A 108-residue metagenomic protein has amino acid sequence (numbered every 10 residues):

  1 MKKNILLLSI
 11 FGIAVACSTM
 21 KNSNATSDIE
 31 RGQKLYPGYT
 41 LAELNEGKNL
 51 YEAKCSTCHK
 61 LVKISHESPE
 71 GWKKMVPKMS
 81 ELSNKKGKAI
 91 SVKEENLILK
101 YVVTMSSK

Functional and structural regions predicted by a protein language model:
M1-N4: Positively charged n-region of N-terminal signal peptides that target proteins for export
V15-A16: C-terminal motif of bacterial Sec signal peptides marking the signal peptidase cleavage site
K21-N49: Electrostatic cytochrome c docking/interface patches
E43-E52, S65, K108: Short sequence/structural segments immediately N-terminal
E52-L61, I98: The canonical Cys-X-X-Cys-His
E67-G71: Short cysteine/histidine-rich zinc-coordinating motifs and their immediately flanking basic loops
M75-G87: Short microdomains enriched in Cys/His and/or Lys/Arg
A89-K108: C-terminal capping alpha-helices of c-type cytochrome domains
